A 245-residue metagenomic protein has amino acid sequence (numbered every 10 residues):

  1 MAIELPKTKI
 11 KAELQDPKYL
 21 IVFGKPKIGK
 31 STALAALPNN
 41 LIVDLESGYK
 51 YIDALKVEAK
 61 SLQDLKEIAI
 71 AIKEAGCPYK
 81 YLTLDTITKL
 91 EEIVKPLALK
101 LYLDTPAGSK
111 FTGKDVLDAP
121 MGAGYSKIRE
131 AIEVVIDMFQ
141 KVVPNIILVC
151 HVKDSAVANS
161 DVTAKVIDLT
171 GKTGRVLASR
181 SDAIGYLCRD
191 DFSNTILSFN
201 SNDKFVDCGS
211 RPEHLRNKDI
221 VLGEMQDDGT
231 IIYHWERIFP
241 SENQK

Functional and structural regions predicted by a protein language model:
A2-K95: Conserved P-loop
A33-P38, F139, I238-F239: Alpha-helix C-terminal capping segments
A35, C77, K141-V142, S179: Structured loop/turn residues at beta-strand edges in well-structured enzyme cores
N40-I42, I146, I184-Y186: Short, well-ordered beta-strand core segments
A71-A75, I93, M138, V149 (+2 more regions): Conserved, well-folded catalytic cores of nucleic-acid-processing and energy-transducing macromolecular machines
Y81, N145-I146, I196: Beta-sheet entry/capping signal
K89-V176: P-loop NTPase motor core
D154-K245: Conserved GTP-binding G-domain of TRAFAC-class P-loop NTPases and closely related GTPase folds
